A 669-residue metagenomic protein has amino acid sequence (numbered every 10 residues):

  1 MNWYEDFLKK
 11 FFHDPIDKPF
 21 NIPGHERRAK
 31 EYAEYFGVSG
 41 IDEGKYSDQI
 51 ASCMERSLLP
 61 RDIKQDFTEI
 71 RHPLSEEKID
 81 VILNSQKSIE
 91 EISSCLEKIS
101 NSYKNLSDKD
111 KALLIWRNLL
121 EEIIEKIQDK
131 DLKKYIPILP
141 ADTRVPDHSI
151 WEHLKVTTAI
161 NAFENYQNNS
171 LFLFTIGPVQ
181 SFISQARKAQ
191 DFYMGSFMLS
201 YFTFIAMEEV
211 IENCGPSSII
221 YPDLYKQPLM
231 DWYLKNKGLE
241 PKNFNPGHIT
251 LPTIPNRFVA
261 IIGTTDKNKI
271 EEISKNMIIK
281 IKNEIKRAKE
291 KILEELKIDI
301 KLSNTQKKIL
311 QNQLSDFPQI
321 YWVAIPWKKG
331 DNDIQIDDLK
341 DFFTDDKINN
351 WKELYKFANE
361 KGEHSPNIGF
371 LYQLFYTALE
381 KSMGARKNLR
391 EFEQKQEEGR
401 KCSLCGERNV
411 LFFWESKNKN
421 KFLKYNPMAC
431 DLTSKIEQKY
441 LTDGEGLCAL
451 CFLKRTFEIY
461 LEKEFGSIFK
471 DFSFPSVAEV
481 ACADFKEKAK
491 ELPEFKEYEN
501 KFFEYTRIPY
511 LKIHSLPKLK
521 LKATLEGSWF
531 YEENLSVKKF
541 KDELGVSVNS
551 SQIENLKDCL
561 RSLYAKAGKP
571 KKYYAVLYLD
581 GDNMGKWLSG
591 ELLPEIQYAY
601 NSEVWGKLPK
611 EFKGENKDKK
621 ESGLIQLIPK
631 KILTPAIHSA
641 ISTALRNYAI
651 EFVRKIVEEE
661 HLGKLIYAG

Functional and structural regions predicted by a protein language model:
M1-G669: Regulatory/sensor and coupling segments of signal-transduction and defense proteins
